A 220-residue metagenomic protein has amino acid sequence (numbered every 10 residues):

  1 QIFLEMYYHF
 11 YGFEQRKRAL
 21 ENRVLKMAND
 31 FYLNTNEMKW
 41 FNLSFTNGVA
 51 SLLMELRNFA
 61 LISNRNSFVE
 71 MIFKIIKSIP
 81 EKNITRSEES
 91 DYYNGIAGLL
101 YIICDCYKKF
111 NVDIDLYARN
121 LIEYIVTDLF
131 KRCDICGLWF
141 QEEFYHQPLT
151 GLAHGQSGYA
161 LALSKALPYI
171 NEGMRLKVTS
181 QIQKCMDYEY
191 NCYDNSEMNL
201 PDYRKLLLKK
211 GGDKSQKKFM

Functional and structural regions predicted by a protein language model:
Q1-M220: Glycan-recognition and catalytic cores of secretory/periplasmic carbohydrate-active enzymes
